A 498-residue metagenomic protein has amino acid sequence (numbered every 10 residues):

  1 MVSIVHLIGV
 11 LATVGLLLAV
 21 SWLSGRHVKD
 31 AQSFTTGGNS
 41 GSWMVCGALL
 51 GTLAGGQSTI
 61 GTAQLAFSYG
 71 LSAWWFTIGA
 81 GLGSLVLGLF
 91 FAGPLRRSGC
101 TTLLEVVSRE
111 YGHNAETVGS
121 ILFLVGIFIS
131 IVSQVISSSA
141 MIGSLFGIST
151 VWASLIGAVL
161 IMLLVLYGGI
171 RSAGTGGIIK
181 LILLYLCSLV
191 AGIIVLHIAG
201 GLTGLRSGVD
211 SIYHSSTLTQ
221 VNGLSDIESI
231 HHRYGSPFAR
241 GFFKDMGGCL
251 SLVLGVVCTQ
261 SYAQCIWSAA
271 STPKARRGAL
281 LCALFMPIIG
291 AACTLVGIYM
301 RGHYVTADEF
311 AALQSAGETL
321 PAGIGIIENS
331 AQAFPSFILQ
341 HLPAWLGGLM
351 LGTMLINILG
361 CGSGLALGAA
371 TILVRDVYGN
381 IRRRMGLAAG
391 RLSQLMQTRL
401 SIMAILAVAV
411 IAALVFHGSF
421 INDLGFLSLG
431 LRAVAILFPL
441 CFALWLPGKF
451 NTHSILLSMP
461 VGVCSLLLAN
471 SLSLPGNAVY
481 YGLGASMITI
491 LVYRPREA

Functional and structural regions predicted by a protein language model:
M1-T59, V165-G168, C187, G200: Membrane-interface "cap" regions at the ends of multi-pass membrane proteins
M1-W22, T452-A498: A generic transmembrane alpha-helix motif of multi-pass inner-membrane proteins
V2, G38, M44, G61-S72 (+1 more regions): Loop-to-helix junctions at membrane interfaces in multi-pass transport proteins
V2-G25, T36-S40, Q64-E105, G247-G248: Extracellular loop-to-transmembrane helix junctions
V10-W22, T52-I60, A80-F91, A158-L166 (+3 more regions): Central hydrophobic cores of alpha-helical transmembrane segments in multi-pass inner-membrane proteins across all
T52-Q57, G126, S133, I193-H197 (+1 more regions): Hydrophobic alpha-helical transmembrane segments in multi-pass integral membrane proteins
S68-Y167, S261, C265-L427: Helix-loop-helix junctions that connect adjacent transmembrane helices in secondary transporters/permeases, recognized
G168-T175, L444-L457: Membrane-helix interface "capping/anchor" motifs
